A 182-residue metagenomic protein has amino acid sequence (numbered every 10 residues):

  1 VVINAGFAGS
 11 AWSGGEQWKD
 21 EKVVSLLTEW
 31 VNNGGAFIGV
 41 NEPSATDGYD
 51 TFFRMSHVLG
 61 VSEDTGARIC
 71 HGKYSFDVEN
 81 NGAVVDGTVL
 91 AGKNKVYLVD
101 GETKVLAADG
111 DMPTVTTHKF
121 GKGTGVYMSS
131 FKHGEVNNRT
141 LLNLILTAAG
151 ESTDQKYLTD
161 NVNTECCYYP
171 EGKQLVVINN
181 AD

Functional and structural regions predicted by a protein language model:
V1-V2, A8: Short acidic/histidine-rich motifs immediately flanking catalytic phosphotransfer sites in two-component signaling
V2-I3, G39: Redox-cofactor binding/interface segments in oxidoreductases and associated redox assembly factors
G9-D182: A conserved amphipathic helix/loop scaffold that creates a polar/acidic microenvironment used either to coordinate
